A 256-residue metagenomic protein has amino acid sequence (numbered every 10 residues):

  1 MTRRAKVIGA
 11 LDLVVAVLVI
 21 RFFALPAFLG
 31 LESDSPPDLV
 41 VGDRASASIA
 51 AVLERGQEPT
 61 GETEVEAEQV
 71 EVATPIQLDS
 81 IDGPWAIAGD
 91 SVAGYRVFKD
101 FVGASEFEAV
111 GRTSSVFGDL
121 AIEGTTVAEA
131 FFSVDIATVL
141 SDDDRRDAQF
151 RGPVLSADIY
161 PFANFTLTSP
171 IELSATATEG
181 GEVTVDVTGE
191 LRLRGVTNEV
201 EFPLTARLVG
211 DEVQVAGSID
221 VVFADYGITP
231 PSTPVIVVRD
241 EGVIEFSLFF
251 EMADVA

Functional and structural regions predicted by a protein language model:
T2-A256: Low-complexity, acidic/polar, glycine-enriched regions of mature
